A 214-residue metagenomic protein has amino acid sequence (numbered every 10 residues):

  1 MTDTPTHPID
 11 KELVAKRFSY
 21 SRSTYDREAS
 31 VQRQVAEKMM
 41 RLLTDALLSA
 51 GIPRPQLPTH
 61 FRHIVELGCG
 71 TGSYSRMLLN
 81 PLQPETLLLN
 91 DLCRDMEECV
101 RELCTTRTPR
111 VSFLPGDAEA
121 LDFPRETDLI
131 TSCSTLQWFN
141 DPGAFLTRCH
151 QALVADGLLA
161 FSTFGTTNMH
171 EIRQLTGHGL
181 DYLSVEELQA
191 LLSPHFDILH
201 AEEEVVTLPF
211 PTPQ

Functional and structural regions predicted by a protein language model:
M1-T24: N-terminal, positively charged/glycine-rich alpha-helical extensions of SAM-dependent methyltransferases
S30-T59: Conserved alpha-helix/loop element of class I SAM-dependent methyltransferases that forms part of the SAM/SAH-binding
M40, R76-L79, L146-H150: A structural alpha-helix within SAM-dependent methyltransferase catalytic domains
H63-L121: Class I SAM-dependent methyltransferase SAM/SAH-binding core
E119-I130: A short acidic, Gly/Pro-enriched loop at the edge of an enzyme's catalytic core that lines a small-molecule cofactor
D128-P142: A short SAM/SAH-binding and catalytic strip from SAM-dependent methyltransferases
G143-L158: A short glycine-rich, Lys/Arg-flanked "PGG" loop and its adjoining helix->strand segment in the class I
L158-P213: Conserved catalytic/acceptor-binding region of the Class I
